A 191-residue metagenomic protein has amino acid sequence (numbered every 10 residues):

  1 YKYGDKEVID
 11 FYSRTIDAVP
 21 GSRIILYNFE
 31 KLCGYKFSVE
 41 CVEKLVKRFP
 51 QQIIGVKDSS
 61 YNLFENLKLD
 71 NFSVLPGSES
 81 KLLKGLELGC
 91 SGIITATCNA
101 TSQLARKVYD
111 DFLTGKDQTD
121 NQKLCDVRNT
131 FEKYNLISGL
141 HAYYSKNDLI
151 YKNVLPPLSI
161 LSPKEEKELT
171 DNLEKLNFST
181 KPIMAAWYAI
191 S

Functional and structural regions predicted by a protein language model:
Y1-D5, E30-K36, S159-I160: Short, small-residue-enriched loops and turns at beta-alpha junctions that line or gate enzyme active sites
Y1-F11, I16: Active-site gating/metal-coordination segments in enzymes
R14-S22, F29-Y134: Catalytic alpha/beta core domains of metabolic enzymes, predominantly
L83-S191: Structured C-terminal cap/extension of enzyme domains
